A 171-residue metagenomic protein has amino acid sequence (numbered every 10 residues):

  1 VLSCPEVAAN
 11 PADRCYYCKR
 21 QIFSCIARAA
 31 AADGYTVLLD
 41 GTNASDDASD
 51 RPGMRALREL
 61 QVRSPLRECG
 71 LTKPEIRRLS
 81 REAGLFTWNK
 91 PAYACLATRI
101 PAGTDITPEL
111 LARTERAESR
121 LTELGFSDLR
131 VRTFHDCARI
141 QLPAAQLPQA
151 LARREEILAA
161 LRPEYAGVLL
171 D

Functional and structural regions predicted by a protein language model:
L2-C4, D46-D47, L96-A97, C137-A138: Short secondary-structure capping/turn micro-motifs that flank functional sites
S3-N89: Active-site adenylate/phosphate-handling loop in enzymes that bind or generate adenylated species
A12, M54-R55, G103-D105, Q146: Short low-complexity, flexible loop/linker segments enriched in glycine and/or proline with clustered acidic
G34, E109-D171: Peripheral terminal appendages
L38-G41, C95-A97, R130-R132, D171: Short, conserved beta-strand edge motifs with alternating hydrophobic and charged residues
E59, Y93, G167: A residue-level signal for beta-strand positions that form part of recognition/binding surfaces within mature
R67-L121, G125-V131: Mid-to-C-terminal catalytic subdomains of enzymes that bind/position adenosyl phosphate moieties or nucleic-acid
